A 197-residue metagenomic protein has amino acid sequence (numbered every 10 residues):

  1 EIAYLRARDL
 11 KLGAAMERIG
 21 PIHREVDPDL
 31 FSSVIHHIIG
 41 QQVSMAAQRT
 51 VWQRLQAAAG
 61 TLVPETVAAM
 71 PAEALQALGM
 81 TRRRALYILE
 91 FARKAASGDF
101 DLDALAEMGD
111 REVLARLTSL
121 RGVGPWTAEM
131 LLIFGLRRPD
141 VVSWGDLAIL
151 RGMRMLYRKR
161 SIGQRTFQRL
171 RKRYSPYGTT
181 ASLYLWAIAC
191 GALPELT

Functional and structural regions predicted by a protein language model:
E1-I22, L86, D110-E112, P125-T197: C-terminal accessory module of base-excision DNA glycosylases/AP lyases that mediates lesion recognition and DNA
R6-G40, S44-Q53, A57-G60: A positional/architectural concept
K11, V43-R121, R173: Alpha-helical ds-nucleic-acid-binding substructure associated with the helix-hairpin-helix region of base-excision DNA
H23, A47, V67, L102-L105 (+2 more regions): Short, surface-exposed helix-loop/turn micro-motifs enriched in polar/charged residues
P28-F31, E65-V67, A106-G109, S143-D146 (+1 more regions): Short acidic alpha-helix initiation/capping motifs at coil-to-helix transition points, especially at protein N-termini
S32-H37, R49, R82-L89, E129 (+1 more regions): Non-catalytic, well-ordered alpha-helical scaffold segments
S33-I38, R54, M70-A74, E112-R116 (+2 more regions): A general alpha-helix detector
